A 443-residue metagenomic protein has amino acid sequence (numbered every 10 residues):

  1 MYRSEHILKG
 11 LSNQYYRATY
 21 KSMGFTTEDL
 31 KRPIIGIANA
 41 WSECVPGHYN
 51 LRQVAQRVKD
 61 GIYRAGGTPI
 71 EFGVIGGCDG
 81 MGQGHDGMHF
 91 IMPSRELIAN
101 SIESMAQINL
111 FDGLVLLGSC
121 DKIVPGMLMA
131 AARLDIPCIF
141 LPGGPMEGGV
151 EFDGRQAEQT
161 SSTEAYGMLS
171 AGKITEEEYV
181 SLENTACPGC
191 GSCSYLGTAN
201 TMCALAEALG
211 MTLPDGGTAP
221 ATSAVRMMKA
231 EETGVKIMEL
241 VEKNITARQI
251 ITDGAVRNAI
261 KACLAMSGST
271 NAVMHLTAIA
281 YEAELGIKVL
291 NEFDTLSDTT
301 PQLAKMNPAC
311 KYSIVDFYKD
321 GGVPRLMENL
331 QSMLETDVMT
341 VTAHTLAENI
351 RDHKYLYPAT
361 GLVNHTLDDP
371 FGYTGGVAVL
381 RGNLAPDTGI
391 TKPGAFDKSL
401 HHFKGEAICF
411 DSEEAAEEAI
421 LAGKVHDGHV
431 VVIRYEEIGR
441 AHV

Functional and structural regions predicted by a protein language model:
M1-E43, G47-Y49, V54-I75, G80 (+4 more regions): Catalytic or ion-coupling anion/metal-binding cores of large enzyme and transporter domains
I91-N100: Glycine-rich, highly charged phosphate/nucleotide-binding loops
A106-M127, I139-P142: A short, small-residue-rich loop immediately preceding and capping a beta-strand
